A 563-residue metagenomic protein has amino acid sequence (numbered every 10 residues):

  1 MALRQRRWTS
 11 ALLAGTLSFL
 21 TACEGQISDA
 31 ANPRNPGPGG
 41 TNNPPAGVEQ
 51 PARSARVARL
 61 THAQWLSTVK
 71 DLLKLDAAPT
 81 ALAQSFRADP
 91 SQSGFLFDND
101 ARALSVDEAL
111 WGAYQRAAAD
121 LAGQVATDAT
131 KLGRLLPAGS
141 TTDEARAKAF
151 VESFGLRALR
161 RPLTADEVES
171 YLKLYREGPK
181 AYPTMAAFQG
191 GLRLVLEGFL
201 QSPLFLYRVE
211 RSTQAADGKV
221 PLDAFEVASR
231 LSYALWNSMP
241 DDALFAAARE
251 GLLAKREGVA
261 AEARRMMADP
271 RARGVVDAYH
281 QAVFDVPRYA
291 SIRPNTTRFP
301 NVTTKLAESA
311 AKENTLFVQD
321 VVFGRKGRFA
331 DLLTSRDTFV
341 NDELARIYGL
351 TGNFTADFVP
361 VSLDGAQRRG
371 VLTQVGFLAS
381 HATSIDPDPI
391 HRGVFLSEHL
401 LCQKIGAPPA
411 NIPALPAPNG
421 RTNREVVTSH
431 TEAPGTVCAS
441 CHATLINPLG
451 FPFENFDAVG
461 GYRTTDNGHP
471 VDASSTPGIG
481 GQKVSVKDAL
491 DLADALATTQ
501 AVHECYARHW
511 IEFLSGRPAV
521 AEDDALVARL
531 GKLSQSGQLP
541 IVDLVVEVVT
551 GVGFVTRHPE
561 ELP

Functional and structural regions predicted by a protein language model:
M1-L12: Bacterial N-terminal signal peptides that target proteins for export
L13-L17: Hydrophobic helical h-region of N-terminal Sec-dependent signal peptides in bacterial secretory/periplasmic proteins
F19-A22: C-terminal motif of bacterial Sec signal peptides marking the signal peptidase cleavage site
E24, V48-A52, K70-S440, T444-A501 (+4 more regions): Active-site substrate-binding loop specific to GH73 endo-beta-N-acetylglucosaminidase modules in bacterial autolysins
I27-N43: Short, low-complexity, disordered segments immediately C-terminal to signal peptides in bacterial exported proteins
A58: GGW-centered surface loops in extracellular recognition modules
H62-T68, L72: Thiotemplate assembly-line natural product biosynthesis machinery
S515-P518: Axial heme c-ligation environment in periplasmic c-type cytochrome domains
